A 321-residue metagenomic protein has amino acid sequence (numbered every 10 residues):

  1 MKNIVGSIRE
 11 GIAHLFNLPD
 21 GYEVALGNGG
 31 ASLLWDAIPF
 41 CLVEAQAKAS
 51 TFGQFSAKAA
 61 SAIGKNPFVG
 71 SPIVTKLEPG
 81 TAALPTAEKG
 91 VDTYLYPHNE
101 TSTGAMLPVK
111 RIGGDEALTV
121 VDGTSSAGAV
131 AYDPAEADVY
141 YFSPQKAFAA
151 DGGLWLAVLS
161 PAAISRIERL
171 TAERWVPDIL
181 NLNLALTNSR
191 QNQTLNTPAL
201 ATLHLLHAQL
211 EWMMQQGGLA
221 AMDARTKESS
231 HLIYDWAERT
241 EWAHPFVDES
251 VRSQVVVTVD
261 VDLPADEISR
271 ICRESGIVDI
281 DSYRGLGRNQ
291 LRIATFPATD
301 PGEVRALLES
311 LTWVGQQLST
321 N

Functional and structural regions predicted by a protein language model:
M1-L34, A62: Conserved N-terminal alpha-helix of the aminotransferase class I/II PLP-enzyme fold
L42-F55: Conserved PLP-anchoring active-site segment centered on the Schiff-base-forming lysine
I63, T75-G128, V139: Active-site phosphate-binding strand-loop segment of PLP-dependent enzymes
D133-Q145, W155: Conserved active-site segment immediately N-terminal to the catalytic lysine that forms the internal aldimine
Q145-H231: Active-site C-terminal subdomain of aminotransferase-like
A243-I271: Conserved PLP-binding catalytic core of the aspartate aminotransferase-like
L291-N321: PLP-dependent enzyme catalytic core of the Aspartate aminotransferase-like
